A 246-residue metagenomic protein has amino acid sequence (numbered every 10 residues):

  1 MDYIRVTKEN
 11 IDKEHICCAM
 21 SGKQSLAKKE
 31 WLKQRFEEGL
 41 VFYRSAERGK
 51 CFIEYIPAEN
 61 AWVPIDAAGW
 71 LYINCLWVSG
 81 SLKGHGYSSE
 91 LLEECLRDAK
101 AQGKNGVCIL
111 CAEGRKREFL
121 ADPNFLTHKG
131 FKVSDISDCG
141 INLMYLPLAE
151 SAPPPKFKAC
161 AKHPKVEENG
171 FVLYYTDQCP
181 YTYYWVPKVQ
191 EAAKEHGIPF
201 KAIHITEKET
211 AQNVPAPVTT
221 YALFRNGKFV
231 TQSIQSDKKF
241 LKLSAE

Functional and structural regions predicted by a protein language model:
M1-R48, C160-A161, N169, Y181 (+1 more regions): Short amphipathic alpha-helix that is part of the acyltransferase structural core
R44, R48-E59, Y72, W77: Conserved beta-strand in the GNAT
A61-I73, K83: A conserved beta-turn-beta hairpin within the catalytic core of GNAT-like acetyltransferases that forms part
V78, G84-K100: Conserved acetyl-CoA-binding loop-helix of GNAT-fold acetyltransferases
A99-R117: Conserved GNAT acetyl-CoA-binding A-motif
L110, T127-M144, V230-S233: Conserved catalytic-core motifs of GNAT/GCN5-like acyltransferases
D138-H163: C-terminal "cap" of GNAT-fold acetyltransferases
N226-E246: Non-catalytic, surface beta->alpha helical segment in thiol-disulfide oxidoreductase systems
